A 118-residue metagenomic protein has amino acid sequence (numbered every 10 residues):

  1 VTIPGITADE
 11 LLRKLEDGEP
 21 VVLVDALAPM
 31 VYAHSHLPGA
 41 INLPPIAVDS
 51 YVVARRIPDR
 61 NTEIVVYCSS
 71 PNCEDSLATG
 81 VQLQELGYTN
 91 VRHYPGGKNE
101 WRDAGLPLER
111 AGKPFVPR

Functional and structural regions predicted by a protein language model:
V1-H34, E109-R118: Flexible, polar/low-complexity N-terminal or interdomain linker segments that lie immediately upstream of folded
D17-L23, P38-G39, E63, T89-N90: Short active-site oxyanion
L27-M30, I46, N99: Alpha-helix/helix-capping structural signal
Y32-P38, W101: Short loop/helix-cap segments at secondary-structure boundaries that form the rim of catalytic
A40-A47, T89-H93: Short hydrophobic/aromatic-enriched beta-strand-loop microsegments
I41, P58-D59, P107-G112: Short, hinge-like loop/turn segments at secondary-structure boundaries
A47-A54: Alpha-helical scaffolding within the catalytic cores of extracellular/periplasmic polymer-degrading hydrolases
A54-W101: Catalytic cysteine-centered active loop of the rhodanese-like fold, especially the PTP/DSP P-loop
